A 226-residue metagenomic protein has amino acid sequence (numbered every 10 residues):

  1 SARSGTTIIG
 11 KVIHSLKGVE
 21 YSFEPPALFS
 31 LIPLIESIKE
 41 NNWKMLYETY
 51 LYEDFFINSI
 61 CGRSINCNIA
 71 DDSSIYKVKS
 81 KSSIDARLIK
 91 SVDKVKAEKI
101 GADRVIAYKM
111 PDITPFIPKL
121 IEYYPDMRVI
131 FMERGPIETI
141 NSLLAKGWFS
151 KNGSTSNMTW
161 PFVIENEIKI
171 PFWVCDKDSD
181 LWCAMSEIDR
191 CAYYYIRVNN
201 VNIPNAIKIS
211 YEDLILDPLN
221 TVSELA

Functional and structural regions predicted by a protein language model:
S1: P-loop (Walker A) phosphate-binding loop of NTP-binding proteins
G5-G18, L120-Y124, L144, K208-A226: PAPS/PAP-binding and catalytic site of the sulfotransferase fold
I8, P115-K119, T139: Phosphate- and divalent-cation-binding pockets in alpha/beta enzyme and binding domains that engage nucleotide-derived
S15, Y21, A27-S30, E138 (+1 more regions): Active-site micro-motifs of SAM-dependent methyltransferase domains
E20-Y108, T114, G153-L181: PAPS-dependent sulfation machinery
Y21, V129, A206-K208: Conserved beta-strand scaffold positions in the cores of enzyme catalytic domains, especially in NTP/NDP-utilizing
A86-K96, D112-P115, N141-E224: PAPS-dependent sulfotransferase catalytic domain
K109-M110, L120-K146: Conserved phosphate-donor/acceptor-positioning beta-strand/loop module used by diverse small-molecule
